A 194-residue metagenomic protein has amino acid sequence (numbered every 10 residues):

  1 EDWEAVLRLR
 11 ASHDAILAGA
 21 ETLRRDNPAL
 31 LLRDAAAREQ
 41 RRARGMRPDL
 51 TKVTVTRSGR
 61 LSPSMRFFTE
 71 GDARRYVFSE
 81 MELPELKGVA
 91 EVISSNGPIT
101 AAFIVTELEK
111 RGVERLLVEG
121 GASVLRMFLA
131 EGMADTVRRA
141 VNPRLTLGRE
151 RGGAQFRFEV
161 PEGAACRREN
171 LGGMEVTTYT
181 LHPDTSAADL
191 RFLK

Functional and structural regions predicted by a protein language model:
E1-K194: Enzymes that bind and transform nitrogen-containing heteroaromatic metabolites
